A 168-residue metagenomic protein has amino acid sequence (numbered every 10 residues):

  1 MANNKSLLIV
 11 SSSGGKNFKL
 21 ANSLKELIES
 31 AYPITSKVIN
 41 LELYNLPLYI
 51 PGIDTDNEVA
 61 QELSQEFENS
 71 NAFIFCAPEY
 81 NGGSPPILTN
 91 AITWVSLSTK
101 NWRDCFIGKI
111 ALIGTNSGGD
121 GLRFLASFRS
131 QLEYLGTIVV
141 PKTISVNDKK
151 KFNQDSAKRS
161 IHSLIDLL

Functional and structural regions predicted by a protein language model:
M1-N3, Y32-I34, I138-L168: Glycine-rich phosphate/pyrophosphate-binding loop and the adjoining helix
A2-Y32: N-terminal beta1-alpha1 ligand-phosphate binding loop
K5-S6, T35-K37, I110: Residues at the starts of beta-strands that form the adenosine-phosphate
S11-G14, L41, N116-G118: Cofactor-binding loop segments of dinucleotide-utilizing enzymes, especially the Rossmann-like FAD- and NAD(P)+-binding
S23-A31, R129-I138: Active-site-adjacent alpha-helix of alpha/beta-hydrolase-fold enzymes
K25-E26, S30-N45: N-terminal glycine-rich anion-binding loop in soluble enzyme alpha/beta folds
L41-V59: N-terminal beta-loop-helix "entrance" segment that forms/cooperates in small-molecule cofactor or anionic ligand
E58-L135: Helix-loop-strand module that forms the ligand-binding subsite of alpha/beta enzymes
